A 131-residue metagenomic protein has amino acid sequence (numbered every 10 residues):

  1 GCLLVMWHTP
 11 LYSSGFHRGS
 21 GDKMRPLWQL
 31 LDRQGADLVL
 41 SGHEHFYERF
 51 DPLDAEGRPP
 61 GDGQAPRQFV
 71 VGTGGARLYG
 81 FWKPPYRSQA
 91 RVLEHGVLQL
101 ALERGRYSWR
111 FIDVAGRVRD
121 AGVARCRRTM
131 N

Functional and structural regions predicted by a protein language model:
G1-R119: Long, structured stretches of catalytic cores involved in phosphate-ester chemistry, encompassing
A115-M130: Acidic, His/Gly-rich catalytic cores of divalent-metal-dependent hydrolytic chemistry
